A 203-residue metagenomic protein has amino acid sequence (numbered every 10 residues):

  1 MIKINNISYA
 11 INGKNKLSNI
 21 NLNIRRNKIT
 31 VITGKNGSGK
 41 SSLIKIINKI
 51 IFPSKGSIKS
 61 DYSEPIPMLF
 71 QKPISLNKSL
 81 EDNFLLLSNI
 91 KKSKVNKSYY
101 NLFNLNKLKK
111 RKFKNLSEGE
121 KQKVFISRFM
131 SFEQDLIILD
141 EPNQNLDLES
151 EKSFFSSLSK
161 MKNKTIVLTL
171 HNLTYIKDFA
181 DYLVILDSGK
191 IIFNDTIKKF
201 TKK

Functional and structural regions predicted by a protein language model:
N48: Helix-to-loop junction immediately C-terminal to a conserved catalytic motif
K78-V95: Q-loop/switch helix immediately C-terminal to the Walker
K94-L108: Conserved ABC ATPase "signature" region
K112-L116: Conserved ABC ATPase signature
I137-E141: Catalytic Walker B motif of ABC-type/P-loop ATPase nucleotide-binding domains
L170-H171: H-loop/switch region of ABC-family ATPase nucleotide-binding domains
